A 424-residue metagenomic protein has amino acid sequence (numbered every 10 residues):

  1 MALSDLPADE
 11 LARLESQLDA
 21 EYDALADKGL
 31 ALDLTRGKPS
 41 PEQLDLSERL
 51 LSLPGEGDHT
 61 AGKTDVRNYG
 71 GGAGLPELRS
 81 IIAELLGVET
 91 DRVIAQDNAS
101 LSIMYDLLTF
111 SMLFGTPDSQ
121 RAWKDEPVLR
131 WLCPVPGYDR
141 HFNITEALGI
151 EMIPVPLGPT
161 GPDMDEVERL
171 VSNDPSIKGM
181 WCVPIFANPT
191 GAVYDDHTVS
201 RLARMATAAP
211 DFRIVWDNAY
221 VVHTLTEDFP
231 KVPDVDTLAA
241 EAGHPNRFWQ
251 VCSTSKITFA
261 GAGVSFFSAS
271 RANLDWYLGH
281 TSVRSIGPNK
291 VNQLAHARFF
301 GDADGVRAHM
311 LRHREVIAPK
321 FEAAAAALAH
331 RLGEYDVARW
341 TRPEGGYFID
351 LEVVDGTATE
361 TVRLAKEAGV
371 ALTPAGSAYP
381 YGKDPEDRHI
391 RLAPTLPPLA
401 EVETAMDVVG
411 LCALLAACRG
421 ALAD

Functional and structural regions predicted by a protein language model:
A2-A73, E77-E84, E367-V370: N-terminal "arm"/small-domain region of PLP-dependent enzymes with the aminotransferase-like
T64-P210, V221-G243, A358, V408 (+1 more regions): Conserved core of the PLP fold type I
Q96, T237-A318: Conserved core segment of the aminotransferase class I/II
N218: Walker B catalytic acidic pair
L311-A325, V337-E352: Conserved glycine-rich beta-strand-loop-beta hairpin in the small C-terminal domain of fold type I
D350-D355, L372-L414: Conserved PLP-binding active-site segment of the aspartate aminotransferase-like
T361-E367, A405-G410: Short amphipathic alpha-helices in soluble, non-transmembrane regions that often serve as interface/regulatory elements
